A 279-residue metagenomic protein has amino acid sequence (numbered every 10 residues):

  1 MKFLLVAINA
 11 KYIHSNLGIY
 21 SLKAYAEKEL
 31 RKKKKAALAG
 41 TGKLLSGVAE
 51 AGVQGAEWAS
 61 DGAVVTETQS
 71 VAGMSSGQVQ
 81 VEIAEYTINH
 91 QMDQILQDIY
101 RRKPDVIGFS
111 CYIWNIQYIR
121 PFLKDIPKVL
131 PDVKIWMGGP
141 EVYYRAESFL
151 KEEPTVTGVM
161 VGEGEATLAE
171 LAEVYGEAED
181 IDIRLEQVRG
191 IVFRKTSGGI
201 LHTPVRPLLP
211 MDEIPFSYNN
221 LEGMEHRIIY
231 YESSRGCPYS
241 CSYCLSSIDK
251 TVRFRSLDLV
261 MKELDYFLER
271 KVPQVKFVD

Functional and structural regions predicted by a protein language model:
K2-K11: Nucleotide-activated donor-dependent transferases that construct or modify glycoconjugates
A10, V142, I248: Short, glycine/serine-rich, charged loops/turns that create anion-binding and catalytic segments at active sites
Y12-I19: Short N-terminal binding/cap micro-motifs at the start of the first secondary-structure element
G18, Y25-E27, K43, G47 (+2 more regions): Glycine-rich beta-alpha loop elements in corrinoid/cobalamin-binding modules across cobalamin-dependent enzymes
K23, R120-L123, I229, L264: Generic structural signal for well-ordered alpha-helices, preferentially at hydrophobic/aromatic core positions
Y25-K35: A short, Lys/Arg-enriched amphipathic alpha-helix followed by its capping loop at the start of a domain
G52, V205-M211: A short, sequence-level motif marking secondary-structure junctions
S60, D212-D279: Radical SAM [4Fe-4S] cluster-binding motif and immediate context
